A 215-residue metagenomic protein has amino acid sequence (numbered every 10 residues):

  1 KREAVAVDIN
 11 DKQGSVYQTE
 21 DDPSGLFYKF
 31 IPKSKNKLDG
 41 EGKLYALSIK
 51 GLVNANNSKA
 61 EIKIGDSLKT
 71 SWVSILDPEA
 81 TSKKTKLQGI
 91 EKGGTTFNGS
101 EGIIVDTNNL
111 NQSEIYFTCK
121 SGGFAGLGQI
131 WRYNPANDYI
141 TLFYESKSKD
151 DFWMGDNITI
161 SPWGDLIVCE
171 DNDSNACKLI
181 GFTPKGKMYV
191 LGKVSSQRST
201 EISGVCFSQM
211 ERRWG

Functional and structural regions predicted by a protein language model:
K1-G215: Sequence/structural signature of beta-propeller domains
